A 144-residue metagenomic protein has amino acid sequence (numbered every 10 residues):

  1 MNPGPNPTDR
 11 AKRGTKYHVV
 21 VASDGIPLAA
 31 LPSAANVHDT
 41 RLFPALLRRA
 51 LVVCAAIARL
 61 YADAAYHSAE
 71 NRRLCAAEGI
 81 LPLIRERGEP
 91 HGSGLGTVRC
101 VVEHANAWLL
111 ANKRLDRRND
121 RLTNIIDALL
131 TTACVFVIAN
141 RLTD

Functional and structural regions predicted by a protein language model:
M1-L83, R87, A133, N140: Polybasic low-complexity intrinsically disordered regions
R72-L74, E78, G92-D144: Basic, amphipathic alpha-helical segments enriched in Lys/Arg and hydrophobic/aromatic residues
